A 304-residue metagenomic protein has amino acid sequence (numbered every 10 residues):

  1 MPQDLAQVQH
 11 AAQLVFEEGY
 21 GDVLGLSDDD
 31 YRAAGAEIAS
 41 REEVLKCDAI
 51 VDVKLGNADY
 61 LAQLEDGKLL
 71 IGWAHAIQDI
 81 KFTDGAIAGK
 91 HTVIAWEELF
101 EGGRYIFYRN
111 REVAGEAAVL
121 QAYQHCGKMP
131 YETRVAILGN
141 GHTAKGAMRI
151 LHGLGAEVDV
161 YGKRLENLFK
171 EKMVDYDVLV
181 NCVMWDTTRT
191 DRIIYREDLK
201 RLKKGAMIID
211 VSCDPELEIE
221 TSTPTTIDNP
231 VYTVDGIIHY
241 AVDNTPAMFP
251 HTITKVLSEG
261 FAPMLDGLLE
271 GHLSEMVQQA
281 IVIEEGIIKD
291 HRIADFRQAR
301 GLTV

Functional and structural regions predicted by a protein language model:
M1-G85: An N-terminal-biased, well-structured beta-alpha scaffold segment characteristic of Rossmann-like dinucleotide-binding
M1-V23, V119-M184, T188: Glycine-rich phosphate/diphosphate-binding loop of Rossmann-like nucleotide-binding domains
A12, E65-L69, G89-H91, K203-A206 (+1 more regions): A short helix->loop->beta-strand "cap" motif at the edges of active sites that frequently abuts
K54-L55, A74-H75, V183-T187, S212-C213 (+1 more regions): Short glycine-/small-residue-rich Rossmann-like dinucleotide-binding loops
G56-T133, V242-N244: Glycine/serine-rich phosphate-binding loop and adjoining beta1-alpha1 elements at the start of nucleotide-handling
E97-M129, C213, L217-V304: Adenosine-phosphate binding glycine-rich loop
R164-I238: Rossmann-like adenosine-cofactor binding region
